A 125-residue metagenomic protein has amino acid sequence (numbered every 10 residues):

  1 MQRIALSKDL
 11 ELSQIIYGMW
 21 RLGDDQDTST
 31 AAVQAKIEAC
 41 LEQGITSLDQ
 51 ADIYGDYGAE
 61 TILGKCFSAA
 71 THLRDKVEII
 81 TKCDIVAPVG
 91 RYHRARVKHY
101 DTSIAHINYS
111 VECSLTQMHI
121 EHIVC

Functional and structural regions predicted by a protein language model:
M1-E78: N-terminal binding-site loop/beta-alpha segment at the start of enzyme catalytic domains that lines or forms
S13-Y17, G90-H93, C125: A short alpha-helix capping/helix-coil boundary motif
T28, L73-K76, V89, Q117 (+1 more regions): Generic macromolecular interface patches on structured domains
E42, R94-C125: Glycine/proline-rich, positively charged, aromatic-decorated active-site loop/lid region on the catalytic face
L48-Q50, I80-T81, H122-C125: Short beta-strand segments at enzyme active-site cores
Y57, T61, G90-Y92, N108-Y109: A generic alpha-helix surface/boundary motif
R74-T102: Structural motif corresponding to the early beta-alpha repeats
